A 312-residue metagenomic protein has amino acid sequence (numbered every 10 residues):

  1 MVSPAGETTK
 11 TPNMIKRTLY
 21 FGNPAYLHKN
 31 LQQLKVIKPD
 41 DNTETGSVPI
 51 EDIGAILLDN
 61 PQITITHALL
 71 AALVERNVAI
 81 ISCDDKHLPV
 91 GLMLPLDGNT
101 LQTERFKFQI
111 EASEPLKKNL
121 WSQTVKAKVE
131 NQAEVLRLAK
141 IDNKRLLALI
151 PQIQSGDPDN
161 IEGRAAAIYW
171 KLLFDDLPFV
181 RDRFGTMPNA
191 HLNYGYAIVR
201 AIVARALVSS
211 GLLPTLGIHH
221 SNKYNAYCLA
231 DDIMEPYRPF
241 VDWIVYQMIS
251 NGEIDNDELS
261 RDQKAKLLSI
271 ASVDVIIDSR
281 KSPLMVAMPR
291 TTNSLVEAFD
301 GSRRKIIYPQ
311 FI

Functional and structural regions predicted by a protein language model:
V2-K10, I15-T18, P24-A25, Q33-K35 (+3 more regions): Active-site helix-to-loop segments that bind/position phosphate- or nucleotide-bearing substrates and donors across
T9-N13, Y20, K29-L58, I65-T66: A positional/architectural concept
G46-L101: Glycine/small-residue-rich interface belts in oligomeric ring/scaffold proteins and their assembly partners
